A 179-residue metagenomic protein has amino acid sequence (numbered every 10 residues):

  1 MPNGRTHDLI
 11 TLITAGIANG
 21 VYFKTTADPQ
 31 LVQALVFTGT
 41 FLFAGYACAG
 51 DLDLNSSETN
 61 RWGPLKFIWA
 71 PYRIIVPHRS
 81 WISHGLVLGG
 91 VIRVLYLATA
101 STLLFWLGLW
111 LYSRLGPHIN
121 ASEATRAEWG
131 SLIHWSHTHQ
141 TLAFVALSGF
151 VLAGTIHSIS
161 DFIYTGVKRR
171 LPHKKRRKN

Functional and structural regions predicted by a protein language model:
M1-N179: N-terminal membrane-targeting hydrophobic helices
